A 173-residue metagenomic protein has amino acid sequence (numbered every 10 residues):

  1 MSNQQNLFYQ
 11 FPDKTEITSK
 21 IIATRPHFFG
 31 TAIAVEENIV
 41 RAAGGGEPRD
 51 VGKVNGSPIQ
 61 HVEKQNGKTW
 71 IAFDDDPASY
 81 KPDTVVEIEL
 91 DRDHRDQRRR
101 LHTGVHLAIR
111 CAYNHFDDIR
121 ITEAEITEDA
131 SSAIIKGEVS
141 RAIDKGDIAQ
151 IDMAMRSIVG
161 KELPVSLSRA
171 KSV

Functional and structural regions predicted by a protein language model:
M1-V173: Active-/binding-site microenvironments in catalytic and ligand-binding cores
